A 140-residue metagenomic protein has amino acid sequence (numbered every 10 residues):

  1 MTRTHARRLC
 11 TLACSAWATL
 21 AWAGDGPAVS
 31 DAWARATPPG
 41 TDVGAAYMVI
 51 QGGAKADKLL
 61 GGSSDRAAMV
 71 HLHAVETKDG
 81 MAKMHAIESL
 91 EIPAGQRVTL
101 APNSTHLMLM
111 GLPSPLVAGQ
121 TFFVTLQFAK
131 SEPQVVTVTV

Functional and structural regions predicted by a protein language model:
M1-A13: Bacterial N-terminal signal peptides that target proteins for export
A18, W22-A23: N-terminal signal peptide c-region/cleavage motif recognized by signal peptidases
D25-V140: Compact, glycine-rich, soluble single-domain proteins
